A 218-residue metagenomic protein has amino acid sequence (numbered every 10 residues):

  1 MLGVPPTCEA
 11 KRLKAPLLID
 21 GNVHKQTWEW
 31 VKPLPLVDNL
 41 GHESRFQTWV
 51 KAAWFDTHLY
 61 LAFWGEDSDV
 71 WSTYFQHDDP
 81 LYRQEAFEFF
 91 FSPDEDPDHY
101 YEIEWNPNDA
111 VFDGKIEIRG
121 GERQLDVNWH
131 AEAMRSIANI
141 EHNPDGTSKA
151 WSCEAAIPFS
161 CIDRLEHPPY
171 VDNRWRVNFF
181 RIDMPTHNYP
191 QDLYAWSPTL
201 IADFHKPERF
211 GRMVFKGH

Functional and structural regions predicted by a protein language model:
M1-H218: Structural preference for beta-rich elements and adjacent junctions enriched in aromatics
